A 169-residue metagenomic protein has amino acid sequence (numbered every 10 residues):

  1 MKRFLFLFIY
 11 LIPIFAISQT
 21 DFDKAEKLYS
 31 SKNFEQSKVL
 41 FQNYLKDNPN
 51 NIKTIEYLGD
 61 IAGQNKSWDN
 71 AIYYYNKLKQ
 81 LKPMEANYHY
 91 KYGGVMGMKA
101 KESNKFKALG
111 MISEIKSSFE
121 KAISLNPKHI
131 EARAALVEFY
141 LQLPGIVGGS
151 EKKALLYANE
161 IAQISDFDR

Functional and structural regions predicted by a protein language model:
A16-Y57, G63-Q64: N-terminal leader/linker segments that initiate helical-solenoid repeat arrays
P49, P83, P127, S165-D166: Short coil turns that delineate tetratricopeptide repeat
K53, Y57-D60, K91-Y92, A135: Canonical tetratricopeptide repeat
T54, Y88, A132, D168-R169: TPR alpha-solenoid repeat register
